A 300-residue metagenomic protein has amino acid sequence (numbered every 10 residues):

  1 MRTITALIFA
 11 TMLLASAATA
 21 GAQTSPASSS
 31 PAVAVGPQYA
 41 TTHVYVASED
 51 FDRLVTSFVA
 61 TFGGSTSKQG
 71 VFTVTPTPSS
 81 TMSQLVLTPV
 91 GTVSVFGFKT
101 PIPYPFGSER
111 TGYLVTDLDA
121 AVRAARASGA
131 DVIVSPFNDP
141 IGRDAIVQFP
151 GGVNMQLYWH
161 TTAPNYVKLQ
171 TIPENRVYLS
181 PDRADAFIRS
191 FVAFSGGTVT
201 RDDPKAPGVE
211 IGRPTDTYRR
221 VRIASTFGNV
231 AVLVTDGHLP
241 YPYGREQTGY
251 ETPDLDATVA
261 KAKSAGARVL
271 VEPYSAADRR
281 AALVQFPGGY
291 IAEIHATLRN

Functional and structural regions predicted by a protein language model:
M1-I4: Positively charged n-region of N-terminal signal peptides that target proteins for export
A6-S16: Bacterial N-terminal signal peptides
A17-A27: Boundary at the C-terminal end of the N-terminal hydrophobic targeting segment
V33-G36, A40-V90, S135-P150, V177-N229 (+3 more regions): Core segments of cupin and vicinal oxygen chelate
P37-E49, Q84-V86, F98-A124, R143-Q148 (+3 more regions): Vicinal oxygen chelate
N138, Y158-A163, I294-N300: Short beta->alpha transition motifs characteristic of CBS
A145-Y166: Short, structured interface segments
Q247-L255, K261-A262, R268-S275, A282-N300: C-terminal functional regions that serve as terminal interaction/effector modules
